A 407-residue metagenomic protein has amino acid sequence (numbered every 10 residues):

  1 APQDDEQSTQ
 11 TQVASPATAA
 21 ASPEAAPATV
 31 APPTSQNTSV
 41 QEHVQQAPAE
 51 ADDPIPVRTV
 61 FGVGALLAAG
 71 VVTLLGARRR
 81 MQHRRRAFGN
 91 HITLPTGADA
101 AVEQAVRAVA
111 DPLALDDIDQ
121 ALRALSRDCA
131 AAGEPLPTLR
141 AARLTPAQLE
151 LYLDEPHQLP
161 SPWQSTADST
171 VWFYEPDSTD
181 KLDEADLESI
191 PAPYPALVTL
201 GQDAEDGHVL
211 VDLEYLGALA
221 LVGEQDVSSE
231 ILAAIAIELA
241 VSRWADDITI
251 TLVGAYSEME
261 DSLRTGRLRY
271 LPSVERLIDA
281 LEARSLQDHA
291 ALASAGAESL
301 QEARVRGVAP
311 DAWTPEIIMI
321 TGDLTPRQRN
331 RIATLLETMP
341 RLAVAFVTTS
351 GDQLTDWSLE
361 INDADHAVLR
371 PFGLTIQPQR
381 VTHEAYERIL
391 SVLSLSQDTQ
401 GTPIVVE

Functional and structural regions predicted by a protein language model:
A1-P2: Membrane-proximal low-complexity regions enriched in glycine and acidic/polar residues
D5-E407: Accessory regions of macromolecular translocation/handling assemblies
